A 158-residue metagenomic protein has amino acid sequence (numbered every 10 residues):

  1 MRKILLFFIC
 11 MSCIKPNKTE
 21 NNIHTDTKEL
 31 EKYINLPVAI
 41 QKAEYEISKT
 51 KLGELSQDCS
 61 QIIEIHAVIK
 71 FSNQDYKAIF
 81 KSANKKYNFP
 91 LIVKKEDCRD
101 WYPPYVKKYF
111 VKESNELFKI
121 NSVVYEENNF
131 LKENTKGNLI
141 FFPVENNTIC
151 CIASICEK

Functional and structural regions predicted by a protein language model:
K3-M11: Sec-dependent N-terminal signal peptides
C13-D75: N-terminal export/targeting and maturation segments
H66-S122: Long, charged/polar, surface-exposed segments that mediate recognition or autoinhibition
N73, A153-K158: Secondary-structure transition/turn motif
V124-F141: Low-complexity, intrinsically disordered Gly/Pro/Thr-rich segments
G137-N146, C151-A153: Short, exposed beta-strand-loop hairpins at the edges of beta-sheets in extracellular/periplasmic proteins
